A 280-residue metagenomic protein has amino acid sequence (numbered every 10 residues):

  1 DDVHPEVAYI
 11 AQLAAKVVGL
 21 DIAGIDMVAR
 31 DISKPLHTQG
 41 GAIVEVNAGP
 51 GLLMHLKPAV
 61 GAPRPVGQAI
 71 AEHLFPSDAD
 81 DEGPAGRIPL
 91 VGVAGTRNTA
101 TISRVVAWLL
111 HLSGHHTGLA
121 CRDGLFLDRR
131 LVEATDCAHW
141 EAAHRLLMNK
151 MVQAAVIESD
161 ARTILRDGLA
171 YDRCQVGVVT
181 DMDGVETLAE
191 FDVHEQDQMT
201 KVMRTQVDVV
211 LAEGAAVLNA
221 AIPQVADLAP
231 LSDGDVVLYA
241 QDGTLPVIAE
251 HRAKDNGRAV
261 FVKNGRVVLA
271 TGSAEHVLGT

Functional and structural regions predicted by a protein language model:
D1-G92: ATP-dependent carboxylate activation and anion-phosphoryl transfer catalytic cores that bind Mg-ATP to form
D26, A120, E158, V217: Residue-level signal for inorganic ion chemistry
A42-V44, A155, V178, A216: Protein kinase-like catalytic core scaffold
D78-L131: Walker A (P-loop) phosphate-binding motif
R87, R166-D172, V176-T280: Acidic, Mg2+-coordinating active-site environments of NTP-dependent enzymes
H116-G118, A154, A216, V236: Hydrophobic anchor at the start of a short beta-strand that flanks the dinucleotide cofactor-binding loop
R129-D136, L188-H194: Flexible beta-alpha connector loops of hexameric P-loop NTPases
R130-D167, V179: Conserved nucleotide-sensing/catalytic segment adjacent to the nucleotide-binding pocket in NTP-handling enzymes
